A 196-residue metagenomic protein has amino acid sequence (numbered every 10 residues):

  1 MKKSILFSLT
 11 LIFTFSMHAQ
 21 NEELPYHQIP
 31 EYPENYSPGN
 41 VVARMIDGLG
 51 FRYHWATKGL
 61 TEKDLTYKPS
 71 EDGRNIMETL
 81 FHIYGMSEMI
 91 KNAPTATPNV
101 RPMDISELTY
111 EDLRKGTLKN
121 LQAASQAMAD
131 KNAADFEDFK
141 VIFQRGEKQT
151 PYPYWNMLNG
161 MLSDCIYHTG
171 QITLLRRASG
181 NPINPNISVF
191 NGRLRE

Functional and structural regions predicted by a protein language model:
M1-P25: Bacterial Sec-dependent N-terminal signal peptides
N21-L24, A43-D47, F51-H54, T66-M103 (+1 more regions): Short, contiguous alpha-helical
H27-G39, A96-S106: Acidic/histidine-rich, surface-exposed loop or edge segments in extracytoplasmic proteins
I29-D64: N-terminal targeting signals for Sec/Tat export/insertion, comprising classic cleavable signal peptides
G59, H82-G85, K119: Residues within well-ordered alpha-helical secondary structure of globular protein domains
G59-T66, M128-D138, R177-I183: Surface-exposed helix-capping loop/turn segments at secondary-structure junctions
L60, R74, I105-L108, K131: Short coil/turn linker and secondary-structure boundary residues
L108-R145, P151-Y167: Acidic/histidine-rich alpha-helical segments that form the ligand environment of transition-metal centers
